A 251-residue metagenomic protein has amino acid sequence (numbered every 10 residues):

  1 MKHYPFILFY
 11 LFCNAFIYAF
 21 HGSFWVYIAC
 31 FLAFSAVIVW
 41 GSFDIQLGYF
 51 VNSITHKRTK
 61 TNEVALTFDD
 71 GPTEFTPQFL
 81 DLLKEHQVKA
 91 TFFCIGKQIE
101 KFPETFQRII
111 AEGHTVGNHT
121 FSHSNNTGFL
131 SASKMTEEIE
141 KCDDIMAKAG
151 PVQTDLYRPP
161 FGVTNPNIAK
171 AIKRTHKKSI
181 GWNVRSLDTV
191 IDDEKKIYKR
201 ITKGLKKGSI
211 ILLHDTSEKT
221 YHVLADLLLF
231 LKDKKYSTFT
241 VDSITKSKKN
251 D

Functional and structural regions predicted by a protein language model:
M1-L66, T73-D81, E85, L229-F230 (+1 more regions): N-terminal pre-catalytic segment of deacetylase/amide-hydrolase enzymes
C13-A15, S35, N118-T120, I180-V184 (+1 more regions): Short beta-strands and strand-loop turn motifs
W40-T127, E138-K141, I145, Q153 (+1 more regions): Active-site beta->alpha N-cap acidic-glycine motif
F68-D70, C94-G96, N118-T120, P159-F161 (+3 more regions): A cross-domain feature marking catalytic cores of carbohydrate-active enzymes and several ubiquitous metabolic/repair
D70-E74, F93-F102, N126-S133, R158-T164 (+2 more regions): Acidic-and-aromatic substrate-binding clefts and catalytic sites of carbohydrate-active enzymes
L80-C94, H114-T115, A132-V163, K170 (+2 more regions): CE4/NodB-like, metal-dependent polysaccharide N-deacetylase domain that modifies extracellular/periplasmic N-acetylated
V163, A169-G204, Y236-S247: His/Asp/Glu-enriched short active-site or ligand-binding loop at hydrolase and phosphoryl-transfer sites
K203-T245: Catalytic grooves of carbohydrate-active enzymes
